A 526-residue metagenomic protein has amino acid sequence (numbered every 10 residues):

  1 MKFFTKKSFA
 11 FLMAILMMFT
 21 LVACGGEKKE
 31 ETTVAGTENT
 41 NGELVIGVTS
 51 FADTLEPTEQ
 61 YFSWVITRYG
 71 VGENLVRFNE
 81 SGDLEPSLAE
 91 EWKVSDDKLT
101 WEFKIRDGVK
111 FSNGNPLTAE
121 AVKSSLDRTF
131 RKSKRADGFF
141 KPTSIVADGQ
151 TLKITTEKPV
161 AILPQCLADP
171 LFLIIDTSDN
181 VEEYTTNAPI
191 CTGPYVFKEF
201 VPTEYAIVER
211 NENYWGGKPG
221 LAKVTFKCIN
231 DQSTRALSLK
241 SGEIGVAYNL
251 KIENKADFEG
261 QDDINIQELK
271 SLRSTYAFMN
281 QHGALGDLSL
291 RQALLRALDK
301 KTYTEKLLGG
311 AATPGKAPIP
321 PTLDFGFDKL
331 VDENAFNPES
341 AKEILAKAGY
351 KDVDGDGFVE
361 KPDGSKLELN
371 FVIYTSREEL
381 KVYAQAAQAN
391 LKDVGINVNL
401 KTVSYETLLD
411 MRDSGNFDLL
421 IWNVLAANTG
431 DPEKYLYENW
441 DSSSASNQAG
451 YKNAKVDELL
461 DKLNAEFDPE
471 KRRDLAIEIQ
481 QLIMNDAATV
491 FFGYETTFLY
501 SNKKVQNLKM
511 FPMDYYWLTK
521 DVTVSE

Functional and structural regions predicted by a protein language model:
T20-A23: C-terminal motif of bacterial Sec signal peptides marking the signal peptidase cleavage site
G47-V94, D127, I190-C191, M513: N-terminal lobe/hinge region of extracytoplasmic solute-binding protein
N79-D83, A168-P219, K223, D231-S233 (+2 more regions): Gly/Pro-rich hinge or "lid" segments in bacterial periplasmic/extracellular proteins
E90-K132, K153, L285: Aromatic- and charge-enriched surface segment that lines or borders ligand/interaction sites
K93, D97, D137-S178, A293: Surface-exposed binding/hinge segments that line and control ligand-binding clefts or catalytic entry sites
N211-A256, N397-N399: Ligand-site clamp/hinge motif
D287-A389: Append "and occasionally in soluble cytosolic enzymes with long acidic Gly/Pro-rich linkers
L298-D328, E379-Q388, R412-E526: Detector for C-terminal structural segments
